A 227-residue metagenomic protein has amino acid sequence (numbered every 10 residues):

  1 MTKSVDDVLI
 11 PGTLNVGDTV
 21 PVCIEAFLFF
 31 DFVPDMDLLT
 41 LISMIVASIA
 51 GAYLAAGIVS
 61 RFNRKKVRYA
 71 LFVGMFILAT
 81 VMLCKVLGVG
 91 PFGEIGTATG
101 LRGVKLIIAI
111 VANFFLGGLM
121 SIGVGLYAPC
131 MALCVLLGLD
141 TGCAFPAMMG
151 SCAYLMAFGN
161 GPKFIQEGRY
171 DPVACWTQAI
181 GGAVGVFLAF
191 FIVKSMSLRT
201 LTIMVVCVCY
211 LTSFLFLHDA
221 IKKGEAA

Functional and structural regions predicted by a protein language model:
M1-A56, I110-N113, G117-F190, K194 (+1 more regions): Small-residue-rich hydrophobic segments that form or flank transmembrane alpha-helices in multi-pass membrane proteins
D6-D7, N63-V67, D140, S197-L201: A helix-boundary/kink motif common to multi-pass secondary transporters, especially Major Facilitator Superfamily
F30-L38, V86-L101, F190-T200: Membrane-interface helix termini and inter-helical loops of multi-pass transporters
D37-T40, R68, P129, R199-M204: Short, aromatic-rich membrane-interface segments at the entry and exit of alpha-helical transmembrane domains
Y53-K65, V73-G96, L211-A227: Transmembrane helix exit motif
L101-R102, A128: Short glycine/proline-centered loop/turn elements that form peptide/ligand docking sites
V104-A109: Juxtamembrane cytosolic amphipathic helices that cap and anchor the N-termini of specific transmembrane helices
C152, S197-C209: Loop-to-transmembrane alpha-helix initiation sites
